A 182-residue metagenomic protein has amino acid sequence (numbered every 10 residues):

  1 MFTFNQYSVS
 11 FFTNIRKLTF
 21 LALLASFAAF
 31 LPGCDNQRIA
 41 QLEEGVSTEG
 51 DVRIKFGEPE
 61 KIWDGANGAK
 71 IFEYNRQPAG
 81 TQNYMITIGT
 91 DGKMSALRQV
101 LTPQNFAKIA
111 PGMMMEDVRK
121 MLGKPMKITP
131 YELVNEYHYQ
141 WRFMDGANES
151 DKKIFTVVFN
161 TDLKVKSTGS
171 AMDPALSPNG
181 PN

Functional and structural regions predicted by a protein language model:
M1-P32: Sec-dependent bacterial lipoprotein signal peptides
C34-N182: Residues within mature, well-folded domains
